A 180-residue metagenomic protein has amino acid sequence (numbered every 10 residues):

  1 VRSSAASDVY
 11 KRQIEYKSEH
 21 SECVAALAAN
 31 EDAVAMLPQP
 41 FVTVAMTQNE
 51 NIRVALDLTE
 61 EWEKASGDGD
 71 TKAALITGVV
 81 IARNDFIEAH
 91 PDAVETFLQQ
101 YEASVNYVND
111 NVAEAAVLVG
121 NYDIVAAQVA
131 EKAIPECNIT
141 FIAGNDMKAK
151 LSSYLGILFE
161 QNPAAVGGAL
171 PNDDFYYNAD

Functional and structural regions predicted by a protein language model:
V1-A6, Y10: Single conserved hydrophobic/aromatic residue that forms the stacking wall/gate of nucleotide- or nucleobase-binding
K11-E19: Short beta-strand-to-loop elements that line the ligand-binding cleft of bilobed periplasmic-binding protein-like
I14, V108, A115-L118, V166-P171: Surface-exposed patches in mature extracellular/periplasmic domains of secreted proteins
E22-L118: Pocket-lining segment of extracytoplasmic ligand-binding domains
T43-V44, V125, D174-F175: Short secondary-structure capping/turn micro-motifs that flank functional sites
I87-Q161: Secondary-structure end/capping motifs
S152-D180: Conserved C-terminal helix/tail region of periplasmic/extracytoplasmic solute-binding proteins
